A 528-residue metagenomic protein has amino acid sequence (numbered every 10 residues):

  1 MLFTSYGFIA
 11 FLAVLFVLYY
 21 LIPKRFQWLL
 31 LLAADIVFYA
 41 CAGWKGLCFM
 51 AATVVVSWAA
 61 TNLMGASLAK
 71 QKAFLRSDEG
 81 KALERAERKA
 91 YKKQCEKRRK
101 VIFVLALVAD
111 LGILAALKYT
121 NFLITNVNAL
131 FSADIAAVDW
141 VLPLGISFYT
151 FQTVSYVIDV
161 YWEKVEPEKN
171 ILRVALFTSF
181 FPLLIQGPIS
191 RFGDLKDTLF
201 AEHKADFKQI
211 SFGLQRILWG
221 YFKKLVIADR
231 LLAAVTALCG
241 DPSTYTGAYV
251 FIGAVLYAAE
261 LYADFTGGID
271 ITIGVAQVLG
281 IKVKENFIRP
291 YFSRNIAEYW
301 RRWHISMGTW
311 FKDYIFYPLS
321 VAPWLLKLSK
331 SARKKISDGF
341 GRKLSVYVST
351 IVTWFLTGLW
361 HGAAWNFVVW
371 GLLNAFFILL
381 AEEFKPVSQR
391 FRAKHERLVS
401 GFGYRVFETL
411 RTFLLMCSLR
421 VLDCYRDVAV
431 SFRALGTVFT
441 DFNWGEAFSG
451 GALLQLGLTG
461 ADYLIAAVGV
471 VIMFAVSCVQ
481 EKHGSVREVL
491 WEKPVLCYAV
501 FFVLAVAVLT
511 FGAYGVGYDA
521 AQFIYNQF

Functional and structural regions predicted by a protein language model:
M1-Q527: Membrane-embedded transmembrane alpha-helical bundles that form the catalytic cores of multi-pass lipid-modifying
